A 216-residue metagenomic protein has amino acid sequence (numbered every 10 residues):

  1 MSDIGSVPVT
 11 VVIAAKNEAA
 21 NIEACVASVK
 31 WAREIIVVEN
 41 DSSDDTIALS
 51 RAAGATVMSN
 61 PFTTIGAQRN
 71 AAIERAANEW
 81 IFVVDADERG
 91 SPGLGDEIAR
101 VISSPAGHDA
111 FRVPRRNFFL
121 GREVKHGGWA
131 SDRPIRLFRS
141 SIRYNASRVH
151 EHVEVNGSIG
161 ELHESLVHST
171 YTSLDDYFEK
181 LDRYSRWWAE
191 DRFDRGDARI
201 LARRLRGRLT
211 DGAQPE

Functional and structural regions predicted by a protein language model:
P8-T10: Cell-envelope/extracellular polymer assembly enzymes that use nucleotide-activated donors
I13-W31: Short, well-formed alpha-helical segments that are part of the catalytic scaffolds of diverse glycosyltransferases
A20-A24, D44-A53, G93-L94: Acidic helix N-cap motif at the loop->helix transition within catalytic regions of sugar-transfer enzymes
S28, E39-L49, D85: A conserved acidic beta->alpha catalytic loop
I47-A77: Conserved donor nucleotide-binding strand/loop of the catalytic core
A67-I73, S91-E216: Catalytic-site signature of metal-activated, phosphate-bearing donor transferases, centered on the GT-A/GT-A-like
I81: Short aromatic/hydrophobic "clamp" motif used to bind/position activated sugar donors
